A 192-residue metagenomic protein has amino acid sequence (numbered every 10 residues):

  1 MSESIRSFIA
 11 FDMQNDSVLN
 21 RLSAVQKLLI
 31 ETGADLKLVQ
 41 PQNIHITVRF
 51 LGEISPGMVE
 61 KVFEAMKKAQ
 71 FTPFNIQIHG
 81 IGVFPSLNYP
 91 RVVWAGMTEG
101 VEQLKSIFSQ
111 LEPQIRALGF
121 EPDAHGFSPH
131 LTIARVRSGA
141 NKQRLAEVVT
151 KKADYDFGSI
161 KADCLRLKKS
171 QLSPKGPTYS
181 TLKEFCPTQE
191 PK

Functional and structural regions predicted by a protein language model:
M1-K192: Histidine-dependent nucleotide/RNA phosphoesterase domain, centered on the 2H-phosphoesterase fold with its duplicated
